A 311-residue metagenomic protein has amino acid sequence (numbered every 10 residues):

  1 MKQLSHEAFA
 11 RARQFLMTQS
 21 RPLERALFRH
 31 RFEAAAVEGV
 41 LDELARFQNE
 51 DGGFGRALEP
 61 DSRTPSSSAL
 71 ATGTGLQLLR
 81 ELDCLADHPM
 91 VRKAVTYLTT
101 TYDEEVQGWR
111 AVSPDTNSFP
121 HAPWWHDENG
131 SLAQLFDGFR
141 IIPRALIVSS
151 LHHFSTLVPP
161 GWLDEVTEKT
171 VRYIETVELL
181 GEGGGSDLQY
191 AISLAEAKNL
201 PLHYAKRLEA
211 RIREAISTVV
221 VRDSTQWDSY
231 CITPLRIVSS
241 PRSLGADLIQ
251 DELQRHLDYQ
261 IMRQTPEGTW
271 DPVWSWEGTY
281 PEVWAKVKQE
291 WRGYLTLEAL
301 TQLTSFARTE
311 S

Functional and structural regions predicted by a protein language model:
M1-S311: Preference for long, amphipathic alpha-helical scaffolds in soluble/luminal domains and all-alpha bundles
